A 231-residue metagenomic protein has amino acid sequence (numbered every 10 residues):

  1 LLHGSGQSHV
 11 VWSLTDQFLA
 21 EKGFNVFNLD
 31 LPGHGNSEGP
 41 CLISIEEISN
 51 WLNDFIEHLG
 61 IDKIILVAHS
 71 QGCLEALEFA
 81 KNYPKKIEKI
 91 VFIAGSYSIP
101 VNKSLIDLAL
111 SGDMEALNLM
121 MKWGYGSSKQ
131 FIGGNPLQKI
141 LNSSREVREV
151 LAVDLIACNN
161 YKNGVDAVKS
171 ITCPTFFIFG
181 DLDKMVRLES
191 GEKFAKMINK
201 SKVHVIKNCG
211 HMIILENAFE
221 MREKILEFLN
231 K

Functional and structural regions predicted by a protein language model:
L1-E38: Conserved HGGG/HGGXW glycine-rich cap/lid loop of the alpha/beta-hydrolase fold
H3-S5, I64, A68-S70, G180: Conserved alpha/beta-hydrolase "nucleophile elbow" surrounding the catalytic nucleophile
E47-I64: Conserved acidic catalytic loop of the alpha/beta-hydrolase fold
L74-N118: Flexible "cap/lid" loop of the alpha/beta hydrolase fold
S104-S170: Conserved alpha/beta-hydrolase catalytic His-Asp/Glu region
I171, F177-F179, D183: Short beta-strand/loop motif that positions the catalytic acidic residue of the alpha/beta-hydrolase fold
L188, E192-H211: Catalytic histidine neighborhood in serine/cysteine hydrolases with alpha/beta-hydrolase-type architecture
C209-R222: Catalytic histidine-centered segment of alpha/beta-hydrolase-like enzymes
